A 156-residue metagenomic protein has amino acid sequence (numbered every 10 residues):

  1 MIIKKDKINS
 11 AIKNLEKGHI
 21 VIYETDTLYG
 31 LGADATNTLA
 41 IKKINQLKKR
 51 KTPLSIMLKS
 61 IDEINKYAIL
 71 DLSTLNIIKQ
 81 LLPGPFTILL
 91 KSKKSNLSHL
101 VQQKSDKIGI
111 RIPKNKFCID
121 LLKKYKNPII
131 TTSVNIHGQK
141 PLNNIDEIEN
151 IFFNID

Functional and structural regions predicted by a protein language model:
M1-D156: Active-site-adjacent structural elements in enzyme catalytic cores
